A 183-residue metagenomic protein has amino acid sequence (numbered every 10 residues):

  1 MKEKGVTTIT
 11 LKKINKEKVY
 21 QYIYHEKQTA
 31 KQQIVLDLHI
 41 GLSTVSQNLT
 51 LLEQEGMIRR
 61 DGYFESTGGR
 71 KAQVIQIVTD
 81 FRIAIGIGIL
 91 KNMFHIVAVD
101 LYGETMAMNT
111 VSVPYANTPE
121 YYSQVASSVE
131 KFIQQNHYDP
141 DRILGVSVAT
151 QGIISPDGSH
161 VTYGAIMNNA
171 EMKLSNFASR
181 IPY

Functional and structural regions predicted by a protein language model:
M1-L36: Extreme N-terminal segment that seeds HTH/winged-HTH DNA-binding domains in transcriptional regulators
V6, D61-Q73: Short, Lys/Arg-rich nucleic-acid/phosphate-binding segment
I9, K13, E17, L42-S46 (+2 more regions): Electropositive phosphate-/nucleotide-binding environments in soluble metabolic enzymes
K27-R60: N-terminal helix-turn-helix
G69-M108: Gly/Thr-rich phosphate-binding beta-strand-loop-beta motif of the actin/hexokinase/Hsp70
N109-A126, E130-Y183: Glycine-rich phosphate-binding loop and adjoining helix at the ATP-binding site of ATP-dependent phosphoryl-transfer
